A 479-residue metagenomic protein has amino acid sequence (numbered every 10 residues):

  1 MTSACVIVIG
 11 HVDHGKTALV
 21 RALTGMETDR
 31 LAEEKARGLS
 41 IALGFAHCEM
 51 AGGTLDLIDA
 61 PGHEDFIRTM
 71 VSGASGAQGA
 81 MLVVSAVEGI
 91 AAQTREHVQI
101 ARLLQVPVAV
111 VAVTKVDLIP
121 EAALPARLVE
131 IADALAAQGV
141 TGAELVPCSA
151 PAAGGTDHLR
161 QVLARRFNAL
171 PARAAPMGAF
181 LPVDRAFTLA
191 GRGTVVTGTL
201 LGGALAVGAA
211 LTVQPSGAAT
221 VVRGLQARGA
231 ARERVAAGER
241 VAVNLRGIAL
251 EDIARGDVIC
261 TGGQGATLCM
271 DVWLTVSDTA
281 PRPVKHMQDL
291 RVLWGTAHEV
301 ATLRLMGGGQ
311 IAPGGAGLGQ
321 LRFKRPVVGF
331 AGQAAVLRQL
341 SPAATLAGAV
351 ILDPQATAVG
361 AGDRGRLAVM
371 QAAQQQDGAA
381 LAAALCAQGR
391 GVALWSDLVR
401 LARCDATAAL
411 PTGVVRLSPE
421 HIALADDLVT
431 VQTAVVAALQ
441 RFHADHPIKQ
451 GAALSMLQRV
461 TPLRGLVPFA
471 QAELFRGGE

Functional and structural regions predicted by a protein language model:
M1-R68, A77-V84: P-loop NTPase switch module centered on the Walker A-proximal segment
V8, L118-L124, E130-D133, L145 (+1 more regions): C-terminal effector modules of nucleic-acid-centric enzymes and ribosome-associated factors
I9-H11, E33, R37-L39, H47-E49 (+13 more regions): Replace "in large, NTP-powered and nucleic-acid-processing enzymes" with "in large, NTP-powered factors and other
H11, A186, G203, L225 (+2 more regions): Residue-level recognition of beta-strand microenvironments
D13, L19, G38, D59 (+10 more regions): Residue-level signature of catalytic and energy-coupling elements of molecular machines, predominantly ATP/GTP-dependent
A60-D65, S75-V98, R102-P125: Conserved Switch II/interswitch segment of TRAFAC-class P-loop GTPases
H63-E64, V87-A91, K115-P120, A150-G154 (+6 more regions): Conserved nucleotide-binding/hydrolysis micro-motifs of P-loop NTPases
V116, D133-A280: Conserved catalytic-core segments of large NTP-driven translation/proteostasis enzymes
